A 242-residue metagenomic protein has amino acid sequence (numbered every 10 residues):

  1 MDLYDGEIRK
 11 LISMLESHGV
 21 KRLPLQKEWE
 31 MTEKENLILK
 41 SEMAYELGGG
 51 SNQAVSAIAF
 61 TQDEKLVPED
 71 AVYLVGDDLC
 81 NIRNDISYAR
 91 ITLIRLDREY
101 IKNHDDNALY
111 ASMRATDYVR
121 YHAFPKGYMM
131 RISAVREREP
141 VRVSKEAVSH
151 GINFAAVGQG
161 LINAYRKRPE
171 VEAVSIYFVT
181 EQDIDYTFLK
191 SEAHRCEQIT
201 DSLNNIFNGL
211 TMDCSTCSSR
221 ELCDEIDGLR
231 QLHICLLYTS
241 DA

Functional and structural regions predicted by a protein language model:
M1-L189, Q198-I199: Intrinsic-disorder signal
V174-V179, I184, D224, L229 (+1 more regions): Charge-rich, intrinsically disordered regulatory segments
C196-H233: Cysteine-cluster motifs in flexible loop/terminal segments that predominantly coordinate metals
Y238-A242: Conserved small/polar residues in nucleotide/adenosyl-binding loops
